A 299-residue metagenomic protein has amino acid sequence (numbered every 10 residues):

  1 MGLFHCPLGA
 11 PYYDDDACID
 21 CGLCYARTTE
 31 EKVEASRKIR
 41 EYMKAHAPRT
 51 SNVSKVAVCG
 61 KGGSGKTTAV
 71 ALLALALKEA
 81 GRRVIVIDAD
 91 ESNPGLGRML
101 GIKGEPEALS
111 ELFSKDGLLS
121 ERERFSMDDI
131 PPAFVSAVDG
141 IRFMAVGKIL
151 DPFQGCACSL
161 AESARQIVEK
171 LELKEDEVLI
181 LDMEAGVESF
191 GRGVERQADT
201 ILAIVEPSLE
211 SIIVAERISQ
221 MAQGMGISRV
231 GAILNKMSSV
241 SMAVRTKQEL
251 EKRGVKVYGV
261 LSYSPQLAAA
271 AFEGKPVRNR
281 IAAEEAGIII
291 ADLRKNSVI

Functional and structural regions predicted by a protein language model:
M1-I19, L23-R40: Iron-sulfur cluster-binding cysteine motifs and their immediate structural context in ferredoxin-like electron-transfer
A47-V53: Phosphate-binding P-loop
K55, I141-F143, V257-V260: Conserved beta-strand scaffold positions in the cores of enzyme catalytic domains, especially in NTP/NDP-utilizing
V56-R124, V178: Walker A/P-loop NTP-binding active-site region of P-loop NTPases, recognizing the glycine-rich GxxxxGKT/S
D90-S92, K236-V240, S264: Residues in the short beta-alpha loop(s) of Rossmann-like NAD(P)-binding domains
E91-I167, F272: P-loop/Walker-type NTP enzyme "switch/lid" segment
E162-V260, A269: Conserved catalytic-core segment of NTP-binding enzymes
A271-A283: C-terminal boundary of histidine-terminating zinc-finger modules
